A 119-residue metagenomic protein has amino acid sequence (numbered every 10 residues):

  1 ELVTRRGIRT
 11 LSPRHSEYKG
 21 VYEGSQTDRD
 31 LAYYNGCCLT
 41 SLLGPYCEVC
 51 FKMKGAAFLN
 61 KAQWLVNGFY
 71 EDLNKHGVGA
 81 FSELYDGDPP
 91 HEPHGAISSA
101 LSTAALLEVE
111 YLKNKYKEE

Functional and structural regions predicted by a protein language model:
E1-C38, N67-E119: Extended glycan-interaction surfaces of carbohydrate-active proteins
C37-E48, N60, W64-N67, A104: Feature representing long, continuous alpha-helical segments
C50-W64, Y111-E119: Structural helix-adjacent loops and short alpha-helical linkers that scaffold large soluble proteins
